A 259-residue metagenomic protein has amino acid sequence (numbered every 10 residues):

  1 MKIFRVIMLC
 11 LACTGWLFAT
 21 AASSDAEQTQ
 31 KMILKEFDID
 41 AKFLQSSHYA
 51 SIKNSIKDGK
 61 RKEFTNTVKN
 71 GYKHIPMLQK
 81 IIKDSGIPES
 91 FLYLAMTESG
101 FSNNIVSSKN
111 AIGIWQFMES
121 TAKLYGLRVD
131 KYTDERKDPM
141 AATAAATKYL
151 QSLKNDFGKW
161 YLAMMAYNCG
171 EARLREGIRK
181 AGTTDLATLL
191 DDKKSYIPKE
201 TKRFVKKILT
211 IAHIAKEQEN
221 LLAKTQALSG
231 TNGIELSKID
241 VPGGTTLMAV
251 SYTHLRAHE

Functional and structural regions predicted by a protein language model:
F4, F18-G86: An acidic, Gly/Ser/Thr/Pro-rich helix-cap/linker signature
I7-G15: Bacterial N-terminal signal peptides
R61-V68, N103-S108, V129-M140, S152-L153 (+3 more regions): Second-shell loop/turn segments in exported
I87-N104, A163-G170: Short, functionally critical alpha-helical segments immediately adjacent to catalytic or ligand/cofactor-binding
K109-K131, T143-L150, L174-G177, T183-T184: Substrate-binding/active-site groove segments that recognize and process beta-1,4-linked N-acetyl-hexosamine
T143, Y149-N155, K159-K199, R203-F204: Contiguous mid-protein beta-loop-alpha structural module that forms a pocket-lining wall or clamp of enzyme active
K193-V241: Primarily N-terminal secretory
T253-E259: Conserved small/polar residues in nucleotide/adenosyl-binding loops
